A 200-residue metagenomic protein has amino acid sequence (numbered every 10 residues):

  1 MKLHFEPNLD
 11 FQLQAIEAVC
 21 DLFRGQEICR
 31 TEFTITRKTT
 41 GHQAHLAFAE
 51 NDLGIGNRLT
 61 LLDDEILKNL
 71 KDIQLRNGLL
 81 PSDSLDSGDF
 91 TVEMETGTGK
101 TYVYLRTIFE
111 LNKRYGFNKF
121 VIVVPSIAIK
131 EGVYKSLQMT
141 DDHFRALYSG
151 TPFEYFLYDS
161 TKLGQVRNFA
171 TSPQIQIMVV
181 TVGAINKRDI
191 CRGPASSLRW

Functional and structural regions predicted by a protein language model:
M1-W200: RecA-like P-loop NTPase motor core of helicase/translocase proteins
